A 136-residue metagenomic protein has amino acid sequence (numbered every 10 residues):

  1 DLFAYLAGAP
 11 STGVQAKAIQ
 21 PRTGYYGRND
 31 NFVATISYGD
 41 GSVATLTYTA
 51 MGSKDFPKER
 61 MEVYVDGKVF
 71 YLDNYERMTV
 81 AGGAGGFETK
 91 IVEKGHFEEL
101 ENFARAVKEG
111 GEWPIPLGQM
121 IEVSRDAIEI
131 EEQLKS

Functional and structural regions predicted by a protein language model:
D1-V43, T49-D55, G118-E122: Rossmann-like dinucleotide-binding domain that binds NAD(P)(H)
L2, P10, E59, E99-N102: Hydrophobic alpha-helical segments typical of transmembrane helices and their membrane-interface/capping positions
S37, S53-K58, Y64-E76, A81-G82 (+1 more regions): C-terminal substrate-binding/catalytic lobe of Rossmann-fold NAD(P)-dependent oxidoreductases
G39, A104-S136: C-terminal helix-rich "cap/oligomerization" subdomain common to oxidoreductases
D40-S42, D66-V69, A84-G86, G111: Short acidic/polar mixed-charge low-complexity motifs
T45-Y48, L72-N74: Beta-strand scaffold of nucleotide-dependent catalytic cores
K58, G95, I115-G118: Residue-level signal for the nucleotide or nucleotide-sugar donor/cofactor binding architecture
K90-E101: Active-site loop of classical SDR/Rossmann-like NAD(P)-dependent oxidoreductases, centered on the catalytic Tyr-X3-Lys
